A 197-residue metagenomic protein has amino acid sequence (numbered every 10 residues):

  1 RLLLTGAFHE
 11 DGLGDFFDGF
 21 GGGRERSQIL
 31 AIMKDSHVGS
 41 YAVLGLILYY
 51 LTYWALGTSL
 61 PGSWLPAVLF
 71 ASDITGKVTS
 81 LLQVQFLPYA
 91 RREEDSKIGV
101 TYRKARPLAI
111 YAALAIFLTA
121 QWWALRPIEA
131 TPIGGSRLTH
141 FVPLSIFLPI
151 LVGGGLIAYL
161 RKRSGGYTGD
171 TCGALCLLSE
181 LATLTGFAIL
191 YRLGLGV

Functional and structural regions predicted by a protein language model:
R1-G6, G22-Q28, D35-V197: Hydrophobic alpha-helical transmembrane segments
G6-G12: Replace "His-x-His-based motif
G19: Residues immediately C-terminal
